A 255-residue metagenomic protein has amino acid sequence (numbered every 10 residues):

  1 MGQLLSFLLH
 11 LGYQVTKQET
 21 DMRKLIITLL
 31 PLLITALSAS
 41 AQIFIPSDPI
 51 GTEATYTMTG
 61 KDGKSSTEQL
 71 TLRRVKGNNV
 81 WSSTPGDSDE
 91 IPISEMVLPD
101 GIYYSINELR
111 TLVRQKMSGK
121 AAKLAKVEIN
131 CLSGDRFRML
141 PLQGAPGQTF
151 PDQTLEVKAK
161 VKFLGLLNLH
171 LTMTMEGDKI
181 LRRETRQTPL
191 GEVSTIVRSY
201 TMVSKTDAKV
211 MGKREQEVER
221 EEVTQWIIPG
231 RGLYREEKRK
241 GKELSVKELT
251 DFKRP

Functional and structural regions predicted by a protein language model:
L4: Cationic, low-complexity basic patches in intrinsically disordered or flexible, solvent-exposed regions
F7, L11-D21: Short, Lys/Arg-enriched N-terminal segments with co-localized hydrophobic residues within the first ~10-30 amino acids
T20-L29: Bacterial N-terminal signal peptides that target proteins for export
T28-A36: Bacterial N-terminal signal peptides
L37-A41: Sec/Tat signal peptide C-region and signal peptidase I cleavage site
Q42-G101, A159-P255: Acidic, serine/threonine-rich low-complexity disordered tracts
S47-P49, N107, T111-V197: Solvent-exposed helix/loop surface patches that form functional interfaces
